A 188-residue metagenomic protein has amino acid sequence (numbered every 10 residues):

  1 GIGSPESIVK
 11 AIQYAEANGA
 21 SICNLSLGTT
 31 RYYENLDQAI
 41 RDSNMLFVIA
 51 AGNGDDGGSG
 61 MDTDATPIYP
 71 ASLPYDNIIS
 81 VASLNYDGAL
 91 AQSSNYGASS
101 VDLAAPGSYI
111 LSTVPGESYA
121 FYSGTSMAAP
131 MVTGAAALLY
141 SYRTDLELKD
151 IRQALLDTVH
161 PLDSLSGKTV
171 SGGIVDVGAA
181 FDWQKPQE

Functional and structural regions predicted by a protein language model:
G1-I2, G28-Y32, L46, N53-G57 (+4 more regions): Solvent-exposed loop/turn segments at secondary-structure junctions within structured extracellular/periplasmic domains
G1-P5, G60-T63, Y122-S123: Active-site-proximal loop motif in hydrolases
E6-L27, Y33-A39, N77-S80, A89-Q92 (+1 more regions): C-terminal subdomain of the subtilisin-like protease fold in secreted/lumenal serine endopeptidases
C23, G52, A135: Terminal peptide-recognition signature
N24, V48, A120, P130 (+1 more regions): Short glycine- and Lys/Arg-enriched binding-loop motifs that mark or flank ligand-binding interfaces
Y32-A50, Y69, N77: Catalytic-core regions built around general acid/base machinery
G54-Y75: Glycine-rich, charge-decorated loop segments at or immediately adjacent to ligand/cofactor-binding or catalytic sites
I68-S141, D145, A179-F181: Extracellular S/T/G-rich loop segment that most often corresponds to the catalytic His/Ser-adjacent loop
